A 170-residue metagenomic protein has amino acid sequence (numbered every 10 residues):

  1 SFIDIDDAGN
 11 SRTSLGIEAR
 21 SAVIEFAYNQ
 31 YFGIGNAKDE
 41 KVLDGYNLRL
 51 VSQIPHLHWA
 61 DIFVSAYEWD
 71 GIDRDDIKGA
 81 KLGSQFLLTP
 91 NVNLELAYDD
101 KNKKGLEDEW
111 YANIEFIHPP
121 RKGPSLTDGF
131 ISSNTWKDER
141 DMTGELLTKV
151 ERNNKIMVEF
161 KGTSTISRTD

Functional and structural regions predicted by a protein language model:
S1, I17, F26-Y28, I62-V64 (+1 more regions): Membrane-embedded beta-strand positions of outer-membrane beta-barrel proteins
D7-N29: Amphipathic alpha-helical interface segments within eukaryotic helical scaffold and small GTPase-regulatory domains
I34-F63, Y67-R74, G79-K81, Q85-D170: Flexible, glycine-rich linker and terminal segments associated with outer-membrane beta-barrel/transport systems
